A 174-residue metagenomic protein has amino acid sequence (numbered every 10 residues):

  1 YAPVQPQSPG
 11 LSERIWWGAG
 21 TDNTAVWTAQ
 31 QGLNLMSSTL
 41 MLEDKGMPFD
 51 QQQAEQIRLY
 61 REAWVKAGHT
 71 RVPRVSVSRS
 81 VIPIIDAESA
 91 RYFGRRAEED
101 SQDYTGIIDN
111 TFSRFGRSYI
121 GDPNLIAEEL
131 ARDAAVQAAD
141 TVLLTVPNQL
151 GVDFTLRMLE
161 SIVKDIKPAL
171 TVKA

Functional and structural regions predicted by a protein language model:
Y1-A174: Active-site-adjacent structural elements that line small-molecule/cofactor binding pockets in enzymes
